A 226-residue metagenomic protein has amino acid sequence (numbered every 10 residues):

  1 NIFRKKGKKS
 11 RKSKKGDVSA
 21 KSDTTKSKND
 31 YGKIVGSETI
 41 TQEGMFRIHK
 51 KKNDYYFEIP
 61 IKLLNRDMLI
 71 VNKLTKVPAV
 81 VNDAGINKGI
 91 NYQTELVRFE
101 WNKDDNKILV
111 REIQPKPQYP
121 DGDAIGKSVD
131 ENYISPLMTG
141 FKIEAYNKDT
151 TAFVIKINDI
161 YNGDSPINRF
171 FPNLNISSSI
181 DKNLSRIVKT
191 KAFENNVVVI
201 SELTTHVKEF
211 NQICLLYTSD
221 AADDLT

Functional and structural regions predicted by a protein language model:
I2-S219: Auxiliary tRNA-acceptor-end handling modules of aminoacyl-tRNA synthetases
D220-T226: A short, hydrophobic C-terminal helix/tail in secreted or cell-surface proteins
